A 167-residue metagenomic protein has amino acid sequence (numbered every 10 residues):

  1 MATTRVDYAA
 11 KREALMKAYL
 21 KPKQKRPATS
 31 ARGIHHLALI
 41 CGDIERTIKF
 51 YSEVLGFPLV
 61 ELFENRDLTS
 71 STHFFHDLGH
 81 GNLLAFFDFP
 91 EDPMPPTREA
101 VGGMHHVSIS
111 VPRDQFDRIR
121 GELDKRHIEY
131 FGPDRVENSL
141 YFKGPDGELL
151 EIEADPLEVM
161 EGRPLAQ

Functional and structural regions predicted by a protein language model:
M1-P27, R120-Q167: Vicinal oxygen chelate
K21-K23, E61, S70, E91-P96: A short, acidic/glycine-rich surface segment
G33-G42, F74-G79, P95-E122, N138-E148: Vicinal oxygen chelate
I40-L83: Core segments of cupin and vicinal oxygen chelate
K49, E53, D117-G121, K125: Replace "anionic and nucleotidyl ligands
L84-F87, E151: Conserved beta-strand in the GNAT
